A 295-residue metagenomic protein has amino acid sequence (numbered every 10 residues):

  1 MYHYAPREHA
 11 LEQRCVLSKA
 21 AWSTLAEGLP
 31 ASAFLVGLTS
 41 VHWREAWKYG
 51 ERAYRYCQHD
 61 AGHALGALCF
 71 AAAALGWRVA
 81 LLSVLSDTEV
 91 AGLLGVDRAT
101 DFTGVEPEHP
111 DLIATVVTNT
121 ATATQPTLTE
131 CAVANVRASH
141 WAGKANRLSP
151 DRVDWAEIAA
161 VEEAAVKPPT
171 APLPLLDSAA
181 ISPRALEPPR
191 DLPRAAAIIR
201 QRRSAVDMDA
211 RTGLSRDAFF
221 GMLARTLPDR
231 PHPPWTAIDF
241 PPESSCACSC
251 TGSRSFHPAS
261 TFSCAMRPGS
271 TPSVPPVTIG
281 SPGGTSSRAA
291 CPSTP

Functional and structural regions predicted by a protein language model:
M1-P295: Acidic, surface-exposed loops and disordered segments
